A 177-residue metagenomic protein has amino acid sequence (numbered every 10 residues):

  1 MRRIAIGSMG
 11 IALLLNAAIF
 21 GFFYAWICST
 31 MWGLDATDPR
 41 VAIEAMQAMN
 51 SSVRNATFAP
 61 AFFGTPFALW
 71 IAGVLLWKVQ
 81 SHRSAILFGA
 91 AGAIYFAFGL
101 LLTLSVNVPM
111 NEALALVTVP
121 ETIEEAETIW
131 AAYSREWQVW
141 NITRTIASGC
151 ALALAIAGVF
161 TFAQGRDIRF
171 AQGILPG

Functional and structural regions predicted by a protein language model:
R2-A17, V74-F98: Interfacial segments of alpha-helical transmembrane regions
G7, A18-F63, P109-R135: Interfacial loop at the N-terminal end of multi-pass membrane proteins
A17, W70, A97, A153-I156: Hydrophobic residues within the alpha-helical transmembrane core of Major Facilitator Superfamily
F23, L69-L76, T103, A155-V159: Structural signal for membrane-spanning alpha-helices in multi-pass inner-membrane proteins, emphasizing helix cores
F62-A72, A147-L152: Core segments of transmembrane alpha-helices that mediate helix-helix packing or line hydrophobic substrate/ligand
G73-A90, F160-G177: Cytoplasmic juxtamembrane regions at transmembrane-helix boundaries
A90-E112, Q172-G177: Hydrophobic alpha-helical transmembrane segments of integral membrane proteins
T145-G165: A hydrophobic membrane-anchoring alpha-helix module
